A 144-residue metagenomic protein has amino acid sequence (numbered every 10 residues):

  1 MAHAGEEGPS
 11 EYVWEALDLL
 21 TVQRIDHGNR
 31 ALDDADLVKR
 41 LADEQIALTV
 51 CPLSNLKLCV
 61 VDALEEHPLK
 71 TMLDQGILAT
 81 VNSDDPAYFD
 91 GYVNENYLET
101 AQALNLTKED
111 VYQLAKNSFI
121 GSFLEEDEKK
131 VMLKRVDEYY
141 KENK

Functional and structural regions predicted by a protein language model:
M1-E7, I77-Y92: Short acidic/histidine-rich active-site segments
M1-V60: Active-site core of metal-dependent hydrolases
T21, L48-V50, Q75-T80, V93-L98: Short acidic (Asp/Glu) and glycine-rich catalytic loops that position anionic groups and cofactors
L37, L41, V93-N105: C-terminal helical cap(s) of enzyme catalytic domains, especially alpha/beta-barrels
P52-L58, T80-N82, L98-A103: Short beta-alpha connecting loops at secondary-structure transitions that line or flank enzyme active sites
D62-T71: Charged helix-capping and loop-helix junction motifs
F89-E95, E109-V111: Short acidic alpha-helix initiation/capping motifs at coil-to-helix transition points, especially at protein N-termini
N105-K144: Mid-to-C-terminal alpha-helical segments outside catalytic/metal-binding sites
